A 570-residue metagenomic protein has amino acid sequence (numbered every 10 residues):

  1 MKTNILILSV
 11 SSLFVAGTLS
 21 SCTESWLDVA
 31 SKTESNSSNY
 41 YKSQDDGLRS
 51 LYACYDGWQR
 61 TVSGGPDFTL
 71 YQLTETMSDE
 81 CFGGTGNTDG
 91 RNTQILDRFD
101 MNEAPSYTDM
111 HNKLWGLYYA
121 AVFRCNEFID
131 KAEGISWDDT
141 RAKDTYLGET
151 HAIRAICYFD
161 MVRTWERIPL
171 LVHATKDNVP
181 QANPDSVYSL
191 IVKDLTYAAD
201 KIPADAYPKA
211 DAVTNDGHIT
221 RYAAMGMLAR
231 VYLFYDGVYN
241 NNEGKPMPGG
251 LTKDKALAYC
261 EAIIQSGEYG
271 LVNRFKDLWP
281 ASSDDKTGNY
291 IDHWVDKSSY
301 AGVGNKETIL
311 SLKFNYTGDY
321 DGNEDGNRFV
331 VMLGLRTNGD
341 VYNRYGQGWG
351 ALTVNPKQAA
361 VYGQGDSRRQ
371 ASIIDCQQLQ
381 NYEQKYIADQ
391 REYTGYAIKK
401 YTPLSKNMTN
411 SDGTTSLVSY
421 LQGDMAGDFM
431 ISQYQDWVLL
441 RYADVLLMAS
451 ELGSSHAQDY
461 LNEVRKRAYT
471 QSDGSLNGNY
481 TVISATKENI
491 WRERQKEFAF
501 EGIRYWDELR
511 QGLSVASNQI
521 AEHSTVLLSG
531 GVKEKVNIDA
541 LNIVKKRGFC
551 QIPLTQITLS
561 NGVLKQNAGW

Functional and structural regions predicted by a protein language model:
M1-S9: Bacterial N-terminal signal peptides that target proteins for export
T3, V15-S43, I191, A229 (+3 more regions): Bacterial Sec-dependent N-terminal signal peptides
C22-T23, Y118-A121, N215-D216, S282-V341 (+4 more regions): Long, intrinsically disordered, low-complexity segments
T23-N92, T196-Y197, H218-E392: An aromatic- and glycine-enriched ligand-binding surface/loop that stacks and positions planar moieties
N36, S43-G64, G86-W165, K176-S189 (+7 more regions): Conserved, well-structured interaction surfaces
Q94-M101, P356-R441: Flexible, polar/acidic helix-loop-strand segments at domain edges
